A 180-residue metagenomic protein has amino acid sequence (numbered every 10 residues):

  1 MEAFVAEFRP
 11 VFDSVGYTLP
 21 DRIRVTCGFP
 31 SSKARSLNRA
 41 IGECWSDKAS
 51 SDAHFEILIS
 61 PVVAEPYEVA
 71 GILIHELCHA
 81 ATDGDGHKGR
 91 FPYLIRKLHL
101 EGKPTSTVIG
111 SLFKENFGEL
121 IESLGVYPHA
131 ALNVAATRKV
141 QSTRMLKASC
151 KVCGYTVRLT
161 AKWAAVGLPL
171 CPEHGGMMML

Functional and structural regions predicted by a protein language model:
M1-A64, G84-L180: Metalloprotease/metallohydrolase-associated module, dominated by Zn2+-dependent proteases
L58-S60, Y67-I74: Short, conserved helix/loop micro-motifs enriched in His/Cys and acidic residues
G71-D83: Active-site recognition of the HExxH zinc-binding catalytic motif
